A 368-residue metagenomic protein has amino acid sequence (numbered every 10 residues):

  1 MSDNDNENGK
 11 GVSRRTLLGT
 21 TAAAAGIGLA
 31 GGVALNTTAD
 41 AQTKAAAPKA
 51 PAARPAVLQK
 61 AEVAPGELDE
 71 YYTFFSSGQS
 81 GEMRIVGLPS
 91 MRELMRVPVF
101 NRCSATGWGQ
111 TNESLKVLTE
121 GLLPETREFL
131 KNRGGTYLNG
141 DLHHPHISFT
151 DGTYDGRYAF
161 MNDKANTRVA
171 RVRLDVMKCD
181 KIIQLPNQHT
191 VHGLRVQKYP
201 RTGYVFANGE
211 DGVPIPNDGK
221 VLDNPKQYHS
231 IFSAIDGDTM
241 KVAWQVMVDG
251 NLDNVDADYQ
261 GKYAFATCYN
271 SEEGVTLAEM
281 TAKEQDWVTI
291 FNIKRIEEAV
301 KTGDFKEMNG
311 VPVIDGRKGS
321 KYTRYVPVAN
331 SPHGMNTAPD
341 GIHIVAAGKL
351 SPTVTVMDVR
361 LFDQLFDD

Functional and structural regions predicted by a protein language model:
M1-S13, A23-L29, A39-D40: N-terminal secretory signal peptides
G11, G32-F74: C-terminal segment of N-terminal export signals and the immediately downstream linker at the start of the mature
A56-E67, N112-Y154, L194-R201, D256-Q260 (+2 more regions): Structural signature of eukaryotic scaffold interfaces centered on beta-propeller domains
P65-L68, G156, A207-Q227, T267-Q285 (+1 more regions): Short, conserved, GDST-rich strand-edge loop motifs in beta-rich repeat architectures
G78, K164, E210-G212, Y269-S271 (+3 more regions): Short loop/turn segments immediately following the C-termini of beta-strands
S90, N292-K306, D358-D368: Short loop/turn segments immediately following beta-strands, especially the blade-tip and inter-blade linker loops
M95, G134-Y137, K178-Q184, K241-V246 (+1 more regions): A short beta-strand motif characteristic of beta-propeller blades
Q227-G237, A282-R295: Beta-propeller blade signature
